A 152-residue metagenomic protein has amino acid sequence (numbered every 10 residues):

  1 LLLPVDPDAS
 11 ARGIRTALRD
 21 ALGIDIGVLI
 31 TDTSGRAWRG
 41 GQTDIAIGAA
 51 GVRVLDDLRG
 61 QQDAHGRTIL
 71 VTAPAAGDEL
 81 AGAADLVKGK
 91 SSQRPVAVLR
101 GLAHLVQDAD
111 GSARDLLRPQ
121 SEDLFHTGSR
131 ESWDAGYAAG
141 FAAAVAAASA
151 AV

Functional and structural regions predicted by a protein language model:
L1-R12, L70-P74, D78: Short, amphipathic alpha-helical segments
L3-I26, I30: Phosphate-interacting basic helix/loop segments used at nucleotide- and nucleic-acid interfaces
D8, A150-A151: N-terminal loops that bind phosphate or other acidic moieties and the adjacent beta-alpha structural core
L22, I26-S149: A structural signal for small-residue-enriched, beta-sheet-centric alpha/beta enzyme cores and oligomeric scaffold folds
